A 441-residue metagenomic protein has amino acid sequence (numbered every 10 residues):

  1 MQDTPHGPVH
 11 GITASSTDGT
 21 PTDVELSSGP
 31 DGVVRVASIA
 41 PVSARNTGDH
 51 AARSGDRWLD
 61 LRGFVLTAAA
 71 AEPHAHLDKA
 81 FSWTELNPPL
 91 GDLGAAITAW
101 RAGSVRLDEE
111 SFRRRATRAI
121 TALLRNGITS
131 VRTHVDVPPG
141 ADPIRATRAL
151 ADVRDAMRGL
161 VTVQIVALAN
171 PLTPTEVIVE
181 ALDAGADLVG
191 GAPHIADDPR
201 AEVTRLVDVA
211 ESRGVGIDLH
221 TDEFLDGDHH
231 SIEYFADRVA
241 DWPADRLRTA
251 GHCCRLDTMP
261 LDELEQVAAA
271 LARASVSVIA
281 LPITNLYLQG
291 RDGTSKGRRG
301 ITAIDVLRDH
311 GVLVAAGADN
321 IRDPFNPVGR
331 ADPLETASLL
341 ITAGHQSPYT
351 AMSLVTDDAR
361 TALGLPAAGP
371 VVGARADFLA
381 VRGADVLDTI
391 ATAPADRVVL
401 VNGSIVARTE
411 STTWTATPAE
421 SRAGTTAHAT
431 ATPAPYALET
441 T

Functional and structural regions predicted by a protein language model:
M1-A14, T47-G91, A95: Replace "His-x-His-based motif
M1-R53, V386, E439-T440: N-terminal metal-binding scaffold of metallo-dependent hydrolase/deaminase domains
G63, H74, G127, V189 (+8 more regions): Divalent metal-coordination and catalytic microenvironments
F64-L66, W83-H134, G140-A156, V179: Alpha-helical scaffold segments that flank or form the walls of functional sites
A80-F112, R213, S231-H252, A272-V278 (+2 more regions): Active-site gating loops and adjacent loop-to-helix segments of metal-dependent hydrolytic enzymes
T162, A167-T173, L182-R299: Active-site core of metal-dependent hydrolases
D237-L247, R298-G383: His/Asp/Glu-enriched, well-ordered alpha-helical/loop segment that forms or immediately abuts the divalent-metal
D357, V372-T441: C-terminal cap of metal-dependent C-N hydrolases
